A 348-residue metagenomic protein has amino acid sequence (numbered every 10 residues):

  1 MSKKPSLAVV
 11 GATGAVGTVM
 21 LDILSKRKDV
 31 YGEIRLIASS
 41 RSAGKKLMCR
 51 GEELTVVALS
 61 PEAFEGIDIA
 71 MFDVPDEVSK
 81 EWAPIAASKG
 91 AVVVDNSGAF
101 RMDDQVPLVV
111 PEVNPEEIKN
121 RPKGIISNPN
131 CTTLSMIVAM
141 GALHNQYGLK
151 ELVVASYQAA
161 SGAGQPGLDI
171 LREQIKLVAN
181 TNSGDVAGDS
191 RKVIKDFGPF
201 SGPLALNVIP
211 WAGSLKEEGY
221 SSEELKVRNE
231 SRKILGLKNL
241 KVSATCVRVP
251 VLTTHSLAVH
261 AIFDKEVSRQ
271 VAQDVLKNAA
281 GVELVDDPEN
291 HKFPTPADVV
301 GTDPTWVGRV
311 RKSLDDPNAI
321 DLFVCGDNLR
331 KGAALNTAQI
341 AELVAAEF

Functional and structural regions predicted by a protein language model:
M1-G202, N239-K241, K265, R269 (+7 more regions): N-terminal Rossmann-like NAD(P) cofactor-binding subdomain of oxidoreductases, focused on the glycine-rich
R121-S127, N207-E218, L322-V324: Helix-loop-beta segment of a Rossmann-like dinucleotide-binding subdomain
P122-K123, T254-A258, A319-D321: Short, solvent-exposed beta-strand edge segments and adjacent coil->beta transition regions
G124-S135, G219-R228, G332-N336: A glycine-rich, Thr/Ser-enriched phosphate-binding loop motif common to dinucleotide/cofactor-binding enzymes
D196-V251: Oxyanion-binding "anion nests"
S243-T245, P250-A280: Internal helical hairpin/lid segments
R248-P250, G326-K331: Glycine-rich phosphate/pyrophosphate-binding beta-alpha loops
A280-G301: Conserved PLP cofactor-binding pocket of PLP-dependent enzymes
